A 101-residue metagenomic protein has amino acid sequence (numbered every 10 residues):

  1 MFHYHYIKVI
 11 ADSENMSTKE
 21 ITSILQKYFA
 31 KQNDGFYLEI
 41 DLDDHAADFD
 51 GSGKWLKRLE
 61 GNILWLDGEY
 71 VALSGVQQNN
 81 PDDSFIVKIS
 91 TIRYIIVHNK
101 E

Functional and structural regions predicted by a protein language model:
M1-R58, Q77-E101: Short glycine-rich, low-complexity segments
E69-S74: Short aromatic-glycine-enriched beta-strand elements
